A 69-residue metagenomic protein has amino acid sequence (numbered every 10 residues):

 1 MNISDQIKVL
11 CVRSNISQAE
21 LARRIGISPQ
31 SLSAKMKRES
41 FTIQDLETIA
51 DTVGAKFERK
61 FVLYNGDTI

Functional and structural regions predicted by a protein language model:
M1-S14: A short, Lys/Arg-rich alpha-helix, primarily the initiator
K8, A19, E47: Residues within the helices of the helix-turn-helix
C11, A22, A50: The alpha-helix within a helix-turn-helix
N15-Q30: Short alpha-helical DNA-recognition segment
S17, T42-D45: Residues that mark the N-terminal boundary/hinge immediately upstream of a DNA-recognition element
G26-F41: Recognition helix of helix-turn-helix/homeodomain-like DNA-binding domains that insert into the DNA major groove
D45-K60: DNA major-groove recognition helix of helix-turn-helix/homeodomain DNA-binding modules
E58-I69: Short, charged recognition helix plus adjacent turn of helix-turn-helix-like nucleic-acid-binding domains
